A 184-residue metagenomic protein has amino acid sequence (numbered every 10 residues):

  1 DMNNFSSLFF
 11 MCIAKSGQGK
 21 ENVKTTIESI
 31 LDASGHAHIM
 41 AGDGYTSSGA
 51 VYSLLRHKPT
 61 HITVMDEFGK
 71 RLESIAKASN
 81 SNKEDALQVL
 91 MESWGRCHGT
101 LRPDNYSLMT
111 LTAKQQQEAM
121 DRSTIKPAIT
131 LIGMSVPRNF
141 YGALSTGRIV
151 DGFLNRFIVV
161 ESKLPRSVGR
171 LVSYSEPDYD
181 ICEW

Functional and structural regions predicted by a protein language model:
D1-W184: Phosphate-handling catalytic cores of nucleic-acid transaction enzymes
